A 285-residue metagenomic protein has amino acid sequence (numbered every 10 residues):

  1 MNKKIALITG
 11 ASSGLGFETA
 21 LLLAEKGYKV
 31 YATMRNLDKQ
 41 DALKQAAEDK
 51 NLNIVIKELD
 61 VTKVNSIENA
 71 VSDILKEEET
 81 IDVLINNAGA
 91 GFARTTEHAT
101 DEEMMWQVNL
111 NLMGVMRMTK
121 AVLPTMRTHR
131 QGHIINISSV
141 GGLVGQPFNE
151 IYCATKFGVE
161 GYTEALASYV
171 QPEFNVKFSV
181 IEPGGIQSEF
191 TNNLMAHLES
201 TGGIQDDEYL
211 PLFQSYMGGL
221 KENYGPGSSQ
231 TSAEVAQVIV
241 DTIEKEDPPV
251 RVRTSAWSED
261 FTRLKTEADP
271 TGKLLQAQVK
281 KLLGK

Functional and structural regions predicted by a protein language model:
S12-G14: Conserved glycine-rich cofactor-binding loop
L52, D73-L84, F92: A glycine-rich helix->loop->beta "capping" turn within Rossmann-like NAD(P)(H)-dependent oxidoreductase domains
E58-N69, D101: The beta1-alpha1 cofactor-binding region of Rossmann-like NAD(H)/NADP(H)-dependent oxidoreductases
T95-T96, T100-M105: Substrate-binding pocket helix/loop in short-chain dehydrogenase/reductase
T119, T155: Active-site helix of classical SDR
S139: Residue(s) in the substrate-gating loop at a strand-loop-helix junction that position the organic substrate next
Q171-P248: SDR active-site lid
